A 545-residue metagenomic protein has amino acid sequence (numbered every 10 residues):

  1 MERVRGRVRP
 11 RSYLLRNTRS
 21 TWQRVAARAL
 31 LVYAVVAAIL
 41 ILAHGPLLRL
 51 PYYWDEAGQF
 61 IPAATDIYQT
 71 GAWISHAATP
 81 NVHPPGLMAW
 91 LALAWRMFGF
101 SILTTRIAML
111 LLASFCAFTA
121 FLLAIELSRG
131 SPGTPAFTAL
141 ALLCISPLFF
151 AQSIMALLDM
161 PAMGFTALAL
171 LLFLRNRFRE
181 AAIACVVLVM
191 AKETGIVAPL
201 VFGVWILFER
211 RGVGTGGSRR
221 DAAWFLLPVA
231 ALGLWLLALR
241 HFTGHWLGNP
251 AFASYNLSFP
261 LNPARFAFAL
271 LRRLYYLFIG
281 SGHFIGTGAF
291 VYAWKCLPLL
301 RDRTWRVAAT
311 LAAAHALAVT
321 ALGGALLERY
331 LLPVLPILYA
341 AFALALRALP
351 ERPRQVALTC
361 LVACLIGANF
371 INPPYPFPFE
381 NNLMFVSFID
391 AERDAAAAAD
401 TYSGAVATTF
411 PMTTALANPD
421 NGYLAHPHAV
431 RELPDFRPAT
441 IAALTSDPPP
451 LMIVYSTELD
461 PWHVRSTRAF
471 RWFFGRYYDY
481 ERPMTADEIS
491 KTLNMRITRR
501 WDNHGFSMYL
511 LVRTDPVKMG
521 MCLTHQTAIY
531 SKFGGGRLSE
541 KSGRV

Functional and structural regions predicted by a protein language model:
Y13-L15, L174, V197-V229, C296-L300 (+2 more regions): Perimembrane helix-loop-helix junctions
R16, A26, L30-V35, I183 (+4 more regions): Signature aromatic-anchored transmembrane alpha helix within multi-pass, membrane-resident enzymes that catalyze glycan
L42, R220-F290, A318, L322 (+1 more regions): Membrane-lumen/periplasm interface segments of specific transmembrane helices in polyprenyl phosphate-linked
D55, V82, T105-L112, T138-L168 (+2 more regions): Multi-pass, polyprenyl lipid-linked donor-dependent membrane glycosyltransferases
I107-R129: Transmembrane-helix motifs of polytopic, lipid-linked glycan transferases
A117-L122, L142, P161-E180, A184 (+2 more regions): Specific aromatic-rich, kink-prone transmembrane helix
A124, F173, T359-V430, P450: Membrane-embedded, lumen/periplasm-facing catalytic core of multi-pass transferases that use lipid-linked donors
S153, D159, A191, V197-A198 (+4 more regions): Hydrophobic/aromatic-rich transmembrane helices and adjacent perimembrane loops
